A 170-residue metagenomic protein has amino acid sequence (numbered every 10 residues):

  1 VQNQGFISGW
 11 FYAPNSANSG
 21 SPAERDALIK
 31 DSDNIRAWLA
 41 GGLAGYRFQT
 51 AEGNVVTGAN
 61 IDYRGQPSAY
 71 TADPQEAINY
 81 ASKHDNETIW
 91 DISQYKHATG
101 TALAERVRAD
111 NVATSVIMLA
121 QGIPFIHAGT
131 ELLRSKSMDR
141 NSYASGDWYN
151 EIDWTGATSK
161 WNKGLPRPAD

Functional and structural regions predicted by a protein language model:
V1-A102, P168-D170: Alpha-amylase-like alpha-glycosidases and glucanotransferases acting on alpha-linked glucans and related
G58-D170: Loop/helix patches that line or flank the sugar-binding groove of alpha-linked glycan CAZymes
